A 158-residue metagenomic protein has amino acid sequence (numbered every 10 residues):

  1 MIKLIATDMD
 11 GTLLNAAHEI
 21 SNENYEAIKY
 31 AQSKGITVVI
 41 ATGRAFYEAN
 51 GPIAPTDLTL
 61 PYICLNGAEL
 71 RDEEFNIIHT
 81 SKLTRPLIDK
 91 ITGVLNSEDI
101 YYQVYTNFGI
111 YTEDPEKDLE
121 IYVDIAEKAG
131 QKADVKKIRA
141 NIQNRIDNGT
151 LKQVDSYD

Functional and structural regions predicted by a protein language model:
M1-I2, C64: Short, small/polar residue-rich loop motifs at catalytic or cofactor-binding pockets
K3-A17, I91: Asp-based phosphoryl-transfer active-site loop
N22-A129: Active-site phosphate-binding/coordination module
N66, D147-T150: Short, charged beta->alpha transition segments
E69-D72, Q153-Y157: Short, basic/glycine-rich phosphate-binding loops at helix/coil junctions that contact nucleotide phosphates
Y101-Q103, K136-K137, Q153: Short, structured loop/turn "capping" segments at alpha-beta junctions
L119-D147: Acidic, His- and aromatic-enriched active-site or binding-groove loops in soluble protein domains that engage sugars
